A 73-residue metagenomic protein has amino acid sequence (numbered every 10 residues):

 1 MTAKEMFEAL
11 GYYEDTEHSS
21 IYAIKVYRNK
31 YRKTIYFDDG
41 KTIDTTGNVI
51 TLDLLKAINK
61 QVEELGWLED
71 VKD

Functional and structural regions predicted by a protein language model:
M1-E14: Amphipathic alpha-helical segments
A3, S19, V71: Mobile, glycine- and charge-enriched loop segments and immediately flanking short secondary-structure elements within
E14-V62: Acidic, low-complexity, intrinsically disordered interaction modules
E63-D73: Short acidic DE-rich linear segments
